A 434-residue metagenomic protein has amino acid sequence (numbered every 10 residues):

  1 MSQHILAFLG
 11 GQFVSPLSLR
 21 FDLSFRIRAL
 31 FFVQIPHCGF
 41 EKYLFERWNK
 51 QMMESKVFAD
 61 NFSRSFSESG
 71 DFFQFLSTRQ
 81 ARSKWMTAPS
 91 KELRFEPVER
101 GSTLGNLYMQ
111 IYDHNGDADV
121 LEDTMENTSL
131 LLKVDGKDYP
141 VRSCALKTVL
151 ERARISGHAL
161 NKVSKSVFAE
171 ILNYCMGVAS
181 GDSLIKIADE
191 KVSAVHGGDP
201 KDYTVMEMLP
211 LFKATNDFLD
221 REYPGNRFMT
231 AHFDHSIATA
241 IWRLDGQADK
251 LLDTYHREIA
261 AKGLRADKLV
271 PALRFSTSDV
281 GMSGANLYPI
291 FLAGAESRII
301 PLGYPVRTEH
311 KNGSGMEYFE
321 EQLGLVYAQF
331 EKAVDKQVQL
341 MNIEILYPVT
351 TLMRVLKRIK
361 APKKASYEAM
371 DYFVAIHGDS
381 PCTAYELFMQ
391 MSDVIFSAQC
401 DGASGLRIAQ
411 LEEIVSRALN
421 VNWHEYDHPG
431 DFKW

Functional and structural regions predicted by a protein language model:
M1, I5, V14, I27 (+1 more regions): Short hydrophobic transmembrane-like helices used for membrane targeting/insertion
M1, V14-L17, L23, E54 (+1 more regions): Intrinsically disordered, low-complexity segments enriched in Ser/Pro/Gly/Ala and basic residues
H4, F13, Y43, Q51: Cationic, low-complexity basic patches in intrinsically disordered or flexible, solvent-exposed regions
L6-L9, L23, F32, C38 (+1 more regions): Short hydrophobic targeting helices and cationic amphipathic motifs that mediate membrane/organellar targeting
R20, R26-R28, R47: Basic polycationic patches enriched in arginine
W48-A214: Feature for intrinsically disordered/low-complexity regulatory segments and propeptides
H196, Y203-W434: Intrinsic disorder/low-complexity polar-acidic segments
